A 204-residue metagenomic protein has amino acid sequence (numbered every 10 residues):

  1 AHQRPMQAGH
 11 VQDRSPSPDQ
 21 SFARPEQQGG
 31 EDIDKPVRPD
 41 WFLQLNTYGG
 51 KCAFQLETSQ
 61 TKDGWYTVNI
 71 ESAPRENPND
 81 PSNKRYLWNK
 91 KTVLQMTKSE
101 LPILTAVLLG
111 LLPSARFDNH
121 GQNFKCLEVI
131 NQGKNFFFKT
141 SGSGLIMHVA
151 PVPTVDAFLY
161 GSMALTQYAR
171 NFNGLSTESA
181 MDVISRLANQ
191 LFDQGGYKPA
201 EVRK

Functional and structural regions predicted by a protein language model:
A1-K204: Positively charged, low-complexity terminal tracts and the immediately adjacent first secondary-structure elements
